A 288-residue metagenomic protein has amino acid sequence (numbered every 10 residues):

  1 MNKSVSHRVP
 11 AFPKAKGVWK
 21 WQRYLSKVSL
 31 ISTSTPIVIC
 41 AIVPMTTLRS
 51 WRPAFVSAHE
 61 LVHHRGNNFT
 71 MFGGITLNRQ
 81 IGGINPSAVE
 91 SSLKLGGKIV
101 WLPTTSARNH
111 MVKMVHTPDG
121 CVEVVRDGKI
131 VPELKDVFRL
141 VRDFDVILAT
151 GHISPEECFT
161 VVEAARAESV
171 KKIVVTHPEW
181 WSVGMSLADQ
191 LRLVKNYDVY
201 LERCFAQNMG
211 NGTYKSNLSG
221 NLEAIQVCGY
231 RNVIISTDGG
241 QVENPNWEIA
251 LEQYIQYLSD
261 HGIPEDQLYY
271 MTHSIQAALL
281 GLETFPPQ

Functional and structural regions predicted by a protein language model:
M1-T70: An N-terminally biased module of ancient metal coordination in phosphate/nucleic-acid-related enzymes
S4-P10, I37-I39, M71-I75, V100-L102 (+4 more regions): Hydrophobic faces of well-ordered beta-strands that scaffold small-molecule active sites in alpha/beta enzyme cores
V9-A11, I42-V43, G74-Q80, P103-A107 (+4 more regions): Active-site beta-loop-alpha junctions enriched in small/polar residues
A54-N68, E90-G96, R139-V141, R166 (+2 more regions): Acidic (Asp/Glu)-rich catalytic clusters
N68, N78, G82-T176: Extended substrate/RNA-proximal surfaces in nucleic-acid metabolism proteins
R139, F144-S216, I234: Catalytic pocket-lining loop regions of alpha/beta-barrel enzymes, especially the amidohydrolase/enolase/GH5 lineages
Y230-W247: Short acidic/histidine-rich active-site segments
E248-Q288: Mid-to-C-terminal alpha-helical segments outside catalytic/metal-binding sites
